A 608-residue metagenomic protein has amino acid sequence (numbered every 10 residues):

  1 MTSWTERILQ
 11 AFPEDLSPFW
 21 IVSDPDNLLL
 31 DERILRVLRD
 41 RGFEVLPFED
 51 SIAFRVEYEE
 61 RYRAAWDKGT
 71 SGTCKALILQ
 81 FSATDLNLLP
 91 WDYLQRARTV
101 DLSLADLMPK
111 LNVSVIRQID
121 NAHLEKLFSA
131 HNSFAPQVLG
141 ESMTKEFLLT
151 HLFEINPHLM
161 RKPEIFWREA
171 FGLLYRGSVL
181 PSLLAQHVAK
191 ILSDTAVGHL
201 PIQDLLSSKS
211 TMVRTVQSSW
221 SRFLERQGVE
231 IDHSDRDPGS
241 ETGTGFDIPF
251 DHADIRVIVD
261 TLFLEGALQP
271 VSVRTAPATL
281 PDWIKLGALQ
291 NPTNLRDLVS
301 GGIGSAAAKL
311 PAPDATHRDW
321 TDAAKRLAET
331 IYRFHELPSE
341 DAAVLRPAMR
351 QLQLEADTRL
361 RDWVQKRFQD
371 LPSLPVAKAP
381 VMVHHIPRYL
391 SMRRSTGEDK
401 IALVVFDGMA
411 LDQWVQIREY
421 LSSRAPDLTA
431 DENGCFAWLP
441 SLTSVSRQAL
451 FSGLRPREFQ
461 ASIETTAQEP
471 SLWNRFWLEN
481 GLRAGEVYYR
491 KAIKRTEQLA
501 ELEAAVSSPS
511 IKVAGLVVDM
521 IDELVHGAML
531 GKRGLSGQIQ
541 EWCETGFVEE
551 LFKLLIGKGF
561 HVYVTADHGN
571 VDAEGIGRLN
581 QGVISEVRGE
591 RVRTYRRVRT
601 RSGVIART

Functional and structural regions predicted by a protein language model:
M1-I401, G408-V562, A566-T608: …; additionally, a secondary subgroup of soluble metalloenzymes is captured
